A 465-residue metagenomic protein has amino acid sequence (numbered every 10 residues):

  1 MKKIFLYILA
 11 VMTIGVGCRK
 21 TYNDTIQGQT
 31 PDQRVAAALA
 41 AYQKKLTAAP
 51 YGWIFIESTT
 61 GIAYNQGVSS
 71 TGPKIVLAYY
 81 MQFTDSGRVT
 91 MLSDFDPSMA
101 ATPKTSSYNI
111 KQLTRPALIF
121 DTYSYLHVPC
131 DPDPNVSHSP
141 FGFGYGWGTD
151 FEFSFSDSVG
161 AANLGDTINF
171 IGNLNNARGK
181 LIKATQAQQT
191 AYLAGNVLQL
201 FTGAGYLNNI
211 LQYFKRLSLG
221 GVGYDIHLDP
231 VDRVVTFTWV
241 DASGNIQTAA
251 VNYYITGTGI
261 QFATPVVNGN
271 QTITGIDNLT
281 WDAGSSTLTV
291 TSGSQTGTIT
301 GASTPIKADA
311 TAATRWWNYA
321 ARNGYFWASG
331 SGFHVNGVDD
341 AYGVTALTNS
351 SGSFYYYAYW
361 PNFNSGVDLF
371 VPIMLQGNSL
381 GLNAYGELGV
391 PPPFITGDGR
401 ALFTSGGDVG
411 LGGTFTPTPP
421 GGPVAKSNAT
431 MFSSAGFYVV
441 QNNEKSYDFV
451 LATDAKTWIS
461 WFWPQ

Functional and structural regions predicted by a protein language model:
K2-I8: Sec-dependent signal peptide recognition, specifically the positively charged N-region followed immediately by
I14-G17: C-terminal motif of bacterial Sec signal peptides marking the signal peptidase cleavage site
R19-A117, Q189-G203, P464-Q465: Acidic/polar, low-complexity intrinsically disordered N-terminal segments immediately downstream of a Sec signal
L77-F83, S106-N109, G148-D157, V251-Y253 (+3 more regions): Hydrophobic/aromatic beta-strand elements that line small-molecule binding cavities or substrate pockets in beta-rich
R88-T248: Long, acidic/polar, low-complexity amphipathic helices and coiled-coil-like
N169-I171, N176-G179, A187-Q188, A194-Q465: Ser/Thr/Gly/Pro-rich, low-complexity flexible regions
